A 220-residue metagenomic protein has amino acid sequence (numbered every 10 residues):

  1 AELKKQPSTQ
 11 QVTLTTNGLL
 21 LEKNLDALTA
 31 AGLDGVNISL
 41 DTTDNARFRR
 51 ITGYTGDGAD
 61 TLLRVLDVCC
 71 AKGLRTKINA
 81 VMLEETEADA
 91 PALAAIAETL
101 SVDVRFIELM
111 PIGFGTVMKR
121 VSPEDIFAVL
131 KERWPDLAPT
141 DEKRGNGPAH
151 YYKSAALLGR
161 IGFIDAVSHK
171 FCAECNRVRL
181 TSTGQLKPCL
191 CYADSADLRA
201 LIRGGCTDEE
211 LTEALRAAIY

Functional and structural regions predicted by a protein language model:
A1-I107: Radical SAM/AdoMet-radical enzyme domain recognition
P111-Y220: Accessory C-terminal segments flanking Radical SAM cores
